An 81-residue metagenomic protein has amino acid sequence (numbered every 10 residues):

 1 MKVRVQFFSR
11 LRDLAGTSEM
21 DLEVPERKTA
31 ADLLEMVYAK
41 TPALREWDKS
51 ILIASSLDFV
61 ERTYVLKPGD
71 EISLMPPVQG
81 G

Functional and structural regions predicted by a protein language model:
M1-G80: Ubiquitin-like/PB1-type beta-grasp interaction modules and other compact soluble beta-rich domains
